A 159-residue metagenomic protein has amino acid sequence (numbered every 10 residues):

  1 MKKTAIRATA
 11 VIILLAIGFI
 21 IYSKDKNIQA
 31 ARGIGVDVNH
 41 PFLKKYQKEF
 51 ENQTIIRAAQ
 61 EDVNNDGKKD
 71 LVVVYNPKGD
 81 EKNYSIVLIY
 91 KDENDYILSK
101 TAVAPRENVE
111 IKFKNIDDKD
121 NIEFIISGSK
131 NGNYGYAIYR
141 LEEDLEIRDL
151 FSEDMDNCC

Functional and structural regions predicted by a protein language model:
K2-C159: Beta-propeller-forming repeat regions
